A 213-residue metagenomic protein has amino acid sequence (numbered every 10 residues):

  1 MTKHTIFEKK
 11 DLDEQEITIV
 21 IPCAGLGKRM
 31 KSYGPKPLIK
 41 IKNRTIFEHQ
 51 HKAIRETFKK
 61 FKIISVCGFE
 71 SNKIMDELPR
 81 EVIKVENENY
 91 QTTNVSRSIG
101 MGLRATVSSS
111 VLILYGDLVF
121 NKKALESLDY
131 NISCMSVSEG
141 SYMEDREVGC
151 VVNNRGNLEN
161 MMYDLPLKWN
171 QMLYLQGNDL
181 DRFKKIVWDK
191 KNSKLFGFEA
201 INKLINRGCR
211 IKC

Functional and structural regions predicted by a protein language model:
M1-Y33, I205, C209: N-terminal nucleotide-binding beta1-loop-alpha1 segment
I17-I21, F47, K62-S65: Hydrophobic targeting segments
K36-Q50: Short catalytic helix/loop segments, enriched in acidic residues and glycine and frequently bearing histidine
I41, R55-I64, G68-E81, K123-E126: Nucleotide and nucleotide-moiety/phosphate-recognizing core
I46-K62, M101-A105: A short, N-terminal amphipathic alpha-helix
I74-V148, V152: Conserved beta-loop-beta/alpha segment of the NTase-like Rossmann-fold superfamily that binds/positions NTPs
N121-N192, F198: Conserved core of the sugar-phosphate nucleotidyltransferase
D189-I211: Catalytic core and acceptor-binding pocket of nucleotide-sugar-dependent glycosyltransferases
